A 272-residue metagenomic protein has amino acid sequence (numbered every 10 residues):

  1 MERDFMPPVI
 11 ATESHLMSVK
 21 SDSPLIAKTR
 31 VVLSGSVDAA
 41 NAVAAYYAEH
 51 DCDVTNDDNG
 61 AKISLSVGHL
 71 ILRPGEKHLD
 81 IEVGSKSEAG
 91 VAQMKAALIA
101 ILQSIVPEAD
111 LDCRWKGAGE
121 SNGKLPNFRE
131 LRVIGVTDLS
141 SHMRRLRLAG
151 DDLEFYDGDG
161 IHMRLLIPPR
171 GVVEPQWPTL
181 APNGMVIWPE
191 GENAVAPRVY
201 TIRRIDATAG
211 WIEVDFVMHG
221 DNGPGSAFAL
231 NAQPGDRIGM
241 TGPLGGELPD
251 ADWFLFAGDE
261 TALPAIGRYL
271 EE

Functional and structural regions predicted by a protein language model:
E2-T55: Short Lys/Arg-enriched alpha/beta "domain-start" segment
S36-A42, E88-K95, L153-G158: Short, conserved charged micro-motifs
A48-D53, I99-P107, I167-P168: A common structural junction motif
D53-E88: Short, intrinsically disordered low-complexity segments
Q93-N122, D236-M240: Short, structured interface segments
S121-E130, E190-R198: Short coil-to-beta-strand transition motifs
V136-A227: Ferredoxin-reductase
P224-E272: FNR/FR-type flavoprotein reductase catalytic core
